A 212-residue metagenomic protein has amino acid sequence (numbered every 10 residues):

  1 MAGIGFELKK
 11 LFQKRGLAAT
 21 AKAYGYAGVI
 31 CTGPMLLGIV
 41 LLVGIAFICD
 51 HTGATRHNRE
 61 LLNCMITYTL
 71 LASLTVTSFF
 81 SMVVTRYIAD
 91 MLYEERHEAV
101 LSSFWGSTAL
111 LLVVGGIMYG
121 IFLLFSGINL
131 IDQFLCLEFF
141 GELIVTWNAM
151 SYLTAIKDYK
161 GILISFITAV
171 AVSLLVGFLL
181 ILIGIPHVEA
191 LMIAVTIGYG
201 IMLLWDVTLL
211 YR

Functional and structural regions predicted by a protein language model:
M1-L41, E60-C64: N-terminal membrane topogenesis motif
M1-T20, S151-A155, I181, Y199-R212: C-terminal transmembrane helix end/exit motif
A27, A99-V100, D158-S165, L191: Alpha-helical transmembrane segments and their helix-entry boundary regions
G44-L70: Interfacial/gating helices of multi-pass transporter permease domains
T67-A72, F125-L153, L163: Alpha-helical transmembrane segments of multi-pass membrane proteins
T75-G106: Transmembrane-helix boundary and interhelical linker motifs in polytopic inner-membrane proteins
S81, W105-I128: Alpha-helical transmembrane segments of multi-pass membrane transport and lipid-handling proteins
S165-Y211: Hydrophobic alpha-helical transmembrane segments
